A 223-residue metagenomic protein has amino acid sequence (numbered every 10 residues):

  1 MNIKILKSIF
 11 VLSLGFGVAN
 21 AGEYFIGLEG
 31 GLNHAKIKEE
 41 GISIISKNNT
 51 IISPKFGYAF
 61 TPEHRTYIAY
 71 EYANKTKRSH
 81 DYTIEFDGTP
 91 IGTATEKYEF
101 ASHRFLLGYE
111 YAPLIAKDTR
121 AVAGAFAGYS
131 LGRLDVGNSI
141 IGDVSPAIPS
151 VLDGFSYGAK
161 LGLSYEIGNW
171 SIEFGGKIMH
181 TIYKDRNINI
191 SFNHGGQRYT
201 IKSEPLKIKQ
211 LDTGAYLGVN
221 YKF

Functional and structural regions predicted by a protein language model:
M1-E23, F223: Cleavable N-terminal export/targeting peptides
N20-T61, R65-T66, D212-G214, G218-K222: Short glycine/proline- and aromatic-enriched beta-strand/turn motifs that initiate or cap beta-hairpins
G22, S46-I52, E99-F105, T119 (+3 more regions): Residues that define the transmembrane beta-barrel architecture of outer-membrane proteins
G22-E23, Y58-I140, G218-F223: Gram-negative (and chloroplast) outer-membrane scaffold detector with strong preference for beta-barrel transmembrane
L28-H34, I68-Y72, A123-Y129, L163 (+1 more regions): Transmembrane beta-barrel strands of outer-membrane/channel proteins
K36-I44, R78-F86, G132-V144, D185-N193: Outer-membrane beta-barrel translocator domains and adjoining extracellular loop/strand segments of Gram-negative
K38-I44, P90-Y98, I141-P149, T200-L206: Extracellular loop and loop/strand-boundary signature of outer-membrane beta-barrel proteins
K77-D81, S164-F223: Predominantly the C-terminal beta-signal and adjacent terminal strand-loop region of outer-membrane beta-barrel
